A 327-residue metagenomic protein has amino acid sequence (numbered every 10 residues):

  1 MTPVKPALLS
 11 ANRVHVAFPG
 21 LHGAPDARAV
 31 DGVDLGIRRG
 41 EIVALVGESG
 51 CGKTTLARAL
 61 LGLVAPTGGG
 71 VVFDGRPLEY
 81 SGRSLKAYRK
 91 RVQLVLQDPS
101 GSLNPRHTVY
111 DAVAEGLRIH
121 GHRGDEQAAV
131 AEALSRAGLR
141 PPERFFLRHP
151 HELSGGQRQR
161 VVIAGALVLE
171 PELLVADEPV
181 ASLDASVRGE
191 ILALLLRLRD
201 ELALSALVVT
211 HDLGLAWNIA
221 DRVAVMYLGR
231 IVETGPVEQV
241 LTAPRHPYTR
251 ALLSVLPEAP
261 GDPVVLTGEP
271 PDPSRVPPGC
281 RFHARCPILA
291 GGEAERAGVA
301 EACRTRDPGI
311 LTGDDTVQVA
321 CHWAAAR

Functional and structural regions predicted by a protein language model:
M1-T242, A325-R327: ABC transporter nucleotide-binding domains
K5-A7, D26, T234-R327: Short catalytic/signature loops enriched in Gly
